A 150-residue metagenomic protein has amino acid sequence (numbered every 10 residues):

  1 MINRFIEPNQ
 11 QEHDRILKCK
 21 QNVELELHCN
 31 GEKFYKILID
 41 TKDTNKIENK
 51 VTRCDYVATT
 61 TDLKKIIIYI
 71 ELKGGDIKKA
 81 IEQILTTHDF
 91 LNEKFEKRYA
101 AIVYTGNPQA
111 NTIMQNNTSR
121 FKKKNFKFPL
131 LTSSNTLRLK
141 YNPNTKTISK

Functional and structural regions predicted by a protein language model:
M1-K33: Solvent-exposed, charged helical/coil patches that constitute nucleic-acid or partner-interaction surfaces
I2-R4, T44-N45, T105-K150: Domain-level recognition of nuclease-like catalytic cores that cleave nucleotide substrates
N22-D62: Active-site metal-binding core of divalent-cation-utilizing nuclease and nuclease-like domains
E48-K50, D76-Q83: Phosphate/oxyanion-binding active-site loops and adjacent basic polyanion-contact surfaces
Y56-A58, I66-G74: Conserved catalytic cores of phosphodiester-cleaving nucleases, focusing on short active-site segments
L63-Y69, R98-A101: Glycine-rich, often proline-containing surface loops adjacent to acidic residues and nearby aromatics that form
I77, L91-N117: Nucleic-acid nuclease catalytic cores
E82-N92: Histidine-anchored nucleotide/phosphate-binding helix
